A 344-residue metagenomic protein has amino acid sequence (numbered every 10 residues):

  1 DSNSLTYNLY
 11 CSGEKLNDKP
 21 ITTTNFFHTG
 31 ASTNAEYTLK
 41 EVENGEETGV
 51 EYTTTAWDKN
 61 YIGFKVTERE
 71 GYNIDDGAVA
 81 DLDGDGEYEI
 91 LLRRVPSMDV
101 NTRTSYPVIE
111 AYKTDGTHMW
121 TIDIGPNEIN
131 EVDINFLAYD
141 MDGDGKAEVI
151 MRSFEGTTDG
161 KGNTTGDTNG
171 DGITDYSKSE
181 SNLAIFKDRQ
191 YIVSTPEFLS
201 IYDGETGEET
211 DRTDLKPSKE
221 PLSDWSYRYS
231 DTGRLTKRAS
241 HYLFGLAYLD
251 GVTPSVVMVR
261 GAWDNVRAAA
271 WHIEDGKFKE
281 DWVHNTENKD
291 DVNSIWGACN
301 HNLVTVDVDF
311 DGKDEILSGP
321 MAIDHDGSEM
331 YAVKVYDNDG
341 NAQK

Functional and structural regions predicted by a protein language model:
S2-S4, N8-K344: Beta-propeller-forming repeat regions
